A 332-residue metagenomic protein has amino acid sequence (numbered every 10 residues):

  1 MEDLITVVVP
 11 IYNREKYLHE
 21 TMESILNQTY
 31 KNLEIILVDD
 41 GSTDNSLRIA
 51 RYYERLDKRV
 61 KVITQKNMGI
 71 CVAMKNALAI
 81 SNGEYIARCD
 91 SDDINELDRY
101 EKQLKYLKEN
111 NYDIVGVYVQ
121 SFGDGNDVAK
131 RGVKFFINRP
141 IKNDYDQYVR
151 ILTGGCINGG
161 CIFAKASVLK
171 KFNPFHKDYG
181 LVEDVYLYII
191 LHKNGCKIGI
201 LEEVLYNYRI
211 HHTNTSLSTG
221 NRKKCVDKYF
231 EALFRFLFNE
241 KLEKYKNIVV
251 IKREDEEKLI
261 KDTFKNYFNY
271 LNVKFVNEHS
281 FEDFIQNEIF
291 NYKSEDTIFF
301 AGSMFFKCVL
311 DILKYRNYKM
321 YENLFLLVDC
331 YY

Functional and structural regions predicted by a protein language model:
M1-S24: N-proximal low-complexity "stem/linker" segments adjacent to membrane-targeting elements
V7, A79, P140-R222: Conserved nucleotide-sugar donor-binding catalytic segment
E23-N32: Short, acidic, metal-binding catalytic loop of nucleotide-sugar glycosyltransferases
D39-R48, D90: A conserved acidic beta->alpha catalytic loop
N45, D93-Y106: Acidic donor-binding/catalytic loop of UDP-sugar-dependent glycosyltransferases, especially processive GT2
Q65-S81, K102: Glycine-rich, basic loop-to-helix element that forms the pyrophosphate-binding segment of sugar-nucleotide handling
I70, K102, Y106-K108, Y112-V168: Flexible acidic/His/Gly-enriched loops in nucleotide-sugar-dependent glycosyltransferase catalytic domains
I86: Short aromatic/hydrophobic "clamp" motif used to bind/position activated sugar donors
